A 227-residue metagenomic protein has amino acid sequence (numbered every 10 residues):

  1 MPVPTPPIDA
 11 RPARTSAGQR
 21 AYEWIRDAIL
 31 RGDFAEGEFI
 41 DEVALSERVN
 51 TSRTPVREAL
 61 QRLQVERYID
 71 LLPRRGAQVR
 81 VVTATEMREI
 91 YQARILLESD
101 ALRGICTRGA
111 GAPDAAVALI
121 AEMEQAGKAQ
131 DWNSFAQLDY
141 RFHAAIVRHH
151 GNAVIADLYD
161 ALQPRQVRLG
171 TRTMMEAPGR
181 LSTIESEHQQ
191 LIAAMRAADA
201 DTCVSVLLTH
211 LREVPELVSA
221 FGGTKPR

Functional and structural regions predicted by a protein language model:
M1-T107, P215, S219-R227: Short linear motifs at protein or domain termini
P2, P12-A13, V117-E124, A129 (+1 more regions): C-terminal all-alpha effector/ligand-binding and dimerization domain of prokaryotic HTH-type transcriptional repressors
A28, D33, A126, V147 (+1 more regions): Hydrophobic side-chain positions on well-ordered alpha-helices, corresponding to helix-helix packing/interface faces
L71, A84-T85, D114, S186 (+1 more regions): Charged, amphipathic alpha-helical coiled-coil/dimerization segments
I90, A116, F135, D139 (+5 more regions): Hydrophobic packing residues in well-ordered alpha-helices of helical domains and bundles
A93-R108, Y140-P178, L217: Hydrophobic, amphipathic alpha-helical faces that serve as interaction scaffolds
E98-Q125: Amphipathic alpha-helical dimerization/coiled-coil segments that flank or bridge DNA-binding/regulatory modules
